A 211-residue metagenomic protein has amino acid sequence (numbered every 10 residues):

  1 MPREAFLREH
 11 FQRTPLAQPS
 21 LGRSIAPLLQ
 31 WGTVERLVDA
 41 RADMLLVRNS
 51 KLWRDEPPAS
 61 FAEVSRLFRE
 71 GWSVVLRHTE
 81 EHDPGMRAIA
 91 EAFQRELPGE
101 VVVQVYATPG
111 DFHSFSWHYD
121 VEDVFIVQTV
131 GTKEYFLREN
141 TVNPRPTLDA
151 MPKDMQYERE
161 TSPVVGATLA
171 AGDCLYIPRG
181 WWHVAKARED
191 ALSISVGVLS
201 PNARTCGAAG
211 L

Functional and structural regions predicted by a protein language model:
M1-E9, R23-D173, W181-L211: Active-site region of the double-stranded beta-helix
Q12-T14: Non-catalytic, conserved peripheral segments adjacent to functional cores
Y176: Conserved beta-strand-loop-short alpha-helix elements that form and flank the Mn2+/Mg2+-coordinating active site
